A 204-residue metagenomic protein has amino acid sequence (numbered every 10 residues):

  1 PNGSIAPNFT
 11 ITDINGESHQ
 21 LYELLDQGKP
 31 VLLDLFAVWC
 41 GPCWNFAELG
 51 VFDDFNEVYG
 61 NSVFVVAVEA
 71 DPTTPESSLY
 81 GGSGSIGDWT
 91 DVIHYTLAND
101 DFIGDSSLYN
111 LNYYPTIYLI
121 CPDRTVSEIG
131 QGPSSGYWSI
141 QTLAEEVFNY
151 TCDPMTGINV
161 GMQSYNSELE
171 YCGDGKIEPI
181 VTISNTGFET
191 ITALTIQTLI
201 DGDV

Functional and structural regions predicted by a protein language model:
T10-V31, E57-V58: A short beta-strand-turn-helix
E17-Q20, V126-E128, D203-V204: Surface-exposed loop/edge segments in extracytoplasmic proteins
P30, L35-G50: Conserved redox-active cysteine motifs that mediate thiol-disulfide chemistry, especially di-cysteine Cys-X(1-2)-Cys
D34, V66-E69: Short beta-strand segments
V66, Y80-I120: Short, internal strand/loop/helix patches that form the active-site neighborhood or redox-interaction surface
Y113, L119-G161: Thiol-/selenol-based redox modules, centered on thioredoxin-like and closely related oxidoreductase domains
N149-V204: Extracellular/luminal regions of secreted and cell-surface proteins that mediate adhesion/ECM remodeling
